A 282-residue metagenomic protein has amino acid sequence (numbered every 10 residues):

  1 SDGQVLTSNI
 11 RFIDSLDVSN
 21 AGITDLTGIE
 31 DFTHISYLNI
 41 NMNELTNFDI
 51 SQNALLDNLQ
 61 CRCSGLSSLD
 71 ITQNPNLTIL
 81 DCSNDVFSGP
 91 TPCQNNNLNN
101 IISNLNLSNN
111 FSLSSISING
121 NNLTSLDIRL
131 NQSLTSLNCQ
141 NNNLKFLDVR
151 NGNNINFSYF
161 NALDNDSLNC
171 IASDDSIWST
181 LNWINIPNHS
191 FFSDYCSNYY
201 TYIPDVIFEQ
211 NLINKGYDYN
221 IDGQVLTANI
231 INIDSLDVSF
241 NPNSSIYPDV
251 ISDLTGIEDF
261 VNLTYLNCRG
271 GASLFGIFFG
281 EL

Functional and structural regions predicted by a protein language model:
S1-Y37, Q52-A54, Q73-P75, F111 (+3 more regions): N-terminal capping/linker segments that flank leucine-rich repeat
I13, I35, L45, L56 (+14 more regions): Conserved hydrophobic position(s) of the canonical leucine-rich repeat
S19-N20, N39-M42, S51, Q60-C63 (+12 more regions): Per-repeat beta-strand-to-loop junction in leucine-rich repeat
L26-I29, F48-I50, L69-I71, L80 (+10 more regions): Canonical leucine-rich repeat
I29-D31, Y37-C63, C268-L282: Right-handed parallel beta-helix
N58-Q60, I79, P90, S136 (+3 more regions): Mature extracytoplasmic/luminal segments of secretory-pathway proteins
D85-I101, N243-Y247, S273-F278: Intrinsically disordered, low-complexity Ser/Thr- and acidic-rich flexible linkers and loops, especially at boundaries
N95-N121, N165, V250-F260, F278-L282: Extended, compositionally biased low-complexity polar/Lys-Gly-rich tracts and adjacent boundary/linker regions are
